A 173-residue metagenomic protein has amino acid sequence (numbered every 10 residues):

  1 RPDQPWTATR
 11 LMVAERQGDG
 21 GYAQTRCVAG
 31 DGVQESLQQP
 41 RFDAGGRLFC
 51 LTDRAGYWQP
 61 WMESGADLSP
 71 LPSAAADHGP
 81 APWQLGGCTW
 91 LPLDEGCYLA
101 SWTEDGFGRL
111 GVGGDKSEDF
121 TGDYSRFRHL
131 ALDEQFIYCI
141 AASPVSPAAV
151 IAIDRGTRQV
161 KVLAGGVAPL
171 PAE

Functional and structural regions predicted by a protein language model:
R1-M12, A29-L37, F49-M62, S73-Q84 (+3 more regions): A flexible loop/linker signature enriched in serine peptidases of the S9 family
R10-E15, G20: Hydrophobic, helix-prone linear segments
A14-R16, E63, L110-G113, I153: Hydrophobic/aromatic beta-strand positions that recur at structurally equivalent sites within the blades
D19-T25, A66-S69, D115-E118, T157-K161: Beta-strand initiation motifs
Q39, L51, P72, L85-T89 (+2 more regions): Non-catalytic accessory segments flanking enzyme active sites
D43-G45, P92-E95, L132-E134: Residue-level detector of Asp-centered blade-edge/turn motifs that repeat once per structural unit in beta-propeller
L48-F49, C97-Y98, I137: Hydrophobic beta-strand positions that form the internal "hydrophobic ladder" of WD40/Gbeta-like beta-propeller blades
